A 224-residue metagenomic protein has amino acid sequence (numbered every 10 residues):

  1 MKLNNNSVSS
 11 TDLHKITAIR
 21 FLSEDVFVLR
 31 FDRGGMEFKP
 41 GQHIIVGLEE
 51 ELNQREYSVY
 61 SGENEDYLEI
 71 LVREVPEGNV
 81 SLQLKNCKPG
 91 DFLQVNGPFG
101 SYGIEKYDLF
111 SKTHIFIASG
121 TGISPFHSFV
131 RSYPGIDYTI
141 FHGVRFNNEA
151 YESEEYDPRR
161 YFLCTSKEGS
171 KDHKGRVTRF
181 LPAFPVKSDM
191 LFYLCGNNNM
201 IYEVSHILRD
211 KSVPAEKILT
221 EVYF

Functional and structural regions predicted by a protein language model:
K2-D91, N96: Ferredoxin-reductase
V8, N79-F224: FNR/FR-type flavoprotein reductase catalytic core
